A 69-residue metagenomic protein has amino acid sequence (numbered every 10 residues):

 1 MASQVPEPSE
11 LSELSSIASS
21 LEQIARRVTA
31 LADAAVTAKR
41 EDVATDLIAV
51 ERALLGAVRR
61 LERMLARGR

Functional and structural regions predicted by a protein language model:
A2, G68-R69: Short, intrinsically disordered, low-complexity terminal/loop segments
A2-A32: N-terminal acidic leader/helix
E10, A18, R59-R60, G68: Functionally constrained cores in energy, signaling, and assembly domains
A30-R67: Short, charge-rich amphipathic interface segments used for partner binding and complex assembly
